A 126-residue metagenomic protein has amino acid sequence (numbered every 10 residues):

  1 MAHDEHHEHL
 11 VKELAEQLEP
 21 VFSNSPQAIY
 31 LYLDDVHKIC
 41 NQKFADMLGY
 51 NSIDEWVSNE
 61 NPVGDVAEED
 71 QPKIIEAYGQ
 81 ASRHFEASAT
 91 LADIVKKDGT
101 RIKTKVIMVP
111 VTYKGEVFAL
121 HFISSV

Functional and structural regions predicted by a protein language model:
K12-D34: PAS/LOV and related PAS-like sensory modules
H37-I39: Conserved hydrophobic beta-strand signature of PAS-family and PAS-like sensory domains
K43-F44, N61: PAS/LOV sensory domain residues
F44-W56: PAS/PAS-like sensory domain cap-loop motif
E55-E69: PAS-family sensory/regulatory domains
A67-D93: Terminal output helix/cap of sensory domains in signal transduction proteins
D93-G99: PAS-family sensory domains
V106-F122: Short loop/turn elements at sensory-signaling interfaces that couple input to output
